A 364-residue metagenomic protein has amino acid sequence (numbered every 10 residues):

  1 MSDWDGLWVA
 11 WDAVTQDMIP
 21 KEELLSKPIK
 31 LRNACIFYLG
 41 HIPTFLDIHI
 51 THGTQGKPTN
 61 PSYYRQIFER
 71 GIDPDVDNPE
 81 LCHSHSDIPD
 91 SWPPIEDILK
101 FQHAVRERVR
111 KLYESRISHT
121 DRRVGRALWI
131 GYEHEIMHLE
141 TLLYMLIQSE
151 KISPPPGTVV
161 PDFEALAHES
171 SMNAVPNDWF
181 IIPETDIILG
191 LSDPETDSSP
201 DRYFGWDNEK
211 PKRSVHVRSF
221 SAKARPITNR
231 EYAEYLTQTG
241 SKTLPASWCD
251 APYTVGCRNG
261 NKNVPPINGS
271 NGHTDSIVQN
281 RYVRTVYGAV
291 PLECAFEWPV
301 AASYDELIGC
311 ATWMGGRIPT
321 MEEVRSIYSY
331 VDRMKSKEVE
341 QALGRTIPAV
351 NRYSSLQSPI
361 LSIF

Functional and structural regions predicted by a protein language model:
M1-L31, Y113: N-terminal regions that are enriched for targeting/export leaders and immediately downstream pro/stem segments
W4, C35, I98, Q102 (+1 more regions): Hydrophobic packing residues in well-ordered alpha-helices of helical domains and bundles
W4-W8, D12, Q102-R106, N229 (+1 more regions): Hydrophobic faces of stable alpha-helices that mediate helix-helix packing
E22, P200-V217: Short, conserved catalytic-motif segment at the N-terminal edge
E22-E80, E114-A167, F220, P226-N229 (+6 more regions): Short, contiguous alpha-helical
L81-W92, S115-D121, K210-H216, D275-E297: Short glycine/proline-rich turn/loop motifs
D97-I117: Mature extracytoplasmic enzyme cores
G131, E135-M137, M145-S170, V175-G205 (+5 more regions): Functional-site microenvironments in short loops/helix caps that host divalent-cation chemistry
